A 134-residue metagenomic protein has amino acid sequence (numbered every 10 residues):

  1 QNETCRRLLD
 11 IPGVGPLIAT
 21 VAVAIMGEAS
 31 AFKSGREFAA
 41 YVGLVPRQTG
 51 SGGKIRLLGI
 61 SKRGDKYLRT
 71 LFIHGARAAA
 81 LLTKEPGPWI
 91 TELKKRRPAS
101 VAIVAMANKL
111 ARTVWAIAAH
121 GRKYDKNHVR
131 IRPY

Functional and structural regions predicted by a protein language model:
Q1-Y134: A detector of single, family-specific signature residues that are central to catalytic or substrate-handling motifs
